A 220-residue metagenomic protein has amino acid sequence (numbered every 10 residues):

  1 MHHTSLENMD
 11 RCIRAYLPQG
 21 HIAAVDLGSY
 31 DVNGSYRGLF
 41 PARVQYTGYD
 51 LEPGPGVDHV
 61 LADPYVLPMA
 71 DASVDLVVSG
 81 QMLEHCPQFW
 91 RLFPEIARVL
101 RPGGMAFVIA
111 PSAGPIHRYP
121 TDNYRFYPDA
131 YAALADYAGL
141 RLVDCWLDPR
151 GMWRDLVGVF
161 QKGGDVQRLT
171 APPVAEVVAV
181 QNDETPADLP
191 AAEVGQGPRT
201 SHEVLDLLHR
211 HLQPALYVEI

Functional and structural regions predicted by a protein language model:
M1-P18: Class I SAM-dependent methyltransferase Rossmann-like catalytic core, especially the SAM/SAH-binding loop
M9, E52-D58, D63, L147-L156: Generic structural signal for short, solvent-exposed loop/turn connectors between secondary structure elements
M9-R11, L27-Y30, H59-P68, A171-V174 (+2 more regions): Short, charge-rich amphipathic segments
Y16-H117, D129-A132: Conserved SAM-binding loop
P87-R101, M105-I220: S-adenosyl-L-methionine-dependent methyltransferase catalytic module, highlighting the catalytic core
